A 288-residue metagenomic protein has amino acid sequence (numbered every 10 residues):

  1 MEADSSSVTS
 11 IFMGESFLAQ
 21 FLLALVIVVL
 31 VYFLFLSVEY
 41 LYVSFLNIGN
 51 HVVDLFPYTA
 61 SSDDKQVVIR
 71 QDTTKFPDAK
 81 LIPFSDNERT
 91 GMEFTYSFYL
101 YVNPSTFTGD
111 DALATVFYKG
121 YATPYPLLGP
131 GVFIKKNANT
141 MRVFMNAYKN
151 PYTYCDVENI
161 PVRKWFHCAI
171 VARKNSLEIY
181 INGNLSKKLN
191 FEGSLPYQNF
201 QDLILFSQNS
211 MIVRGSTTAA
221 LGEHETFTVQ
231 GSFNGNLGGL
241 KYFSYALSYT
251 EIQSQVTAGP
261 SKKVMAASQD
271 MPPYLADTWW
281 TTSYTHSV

Functional and structural regions predicted by a protein language model:
M1-V288: Extracellular glycan-associated modules
